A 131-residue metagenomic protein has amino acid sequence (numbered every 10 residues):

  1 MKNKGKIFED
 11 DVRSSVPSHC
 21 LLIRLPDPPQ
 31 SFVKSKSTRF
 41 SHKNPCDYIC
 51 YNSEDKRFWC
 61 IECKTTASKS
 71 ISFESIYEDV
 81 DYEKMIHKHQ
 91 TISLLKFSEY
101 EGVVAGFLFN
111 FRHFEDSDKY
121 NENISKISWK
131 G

Functional and structural regions predicted by a protein language model:
M1-H42, S53-E54: Acidic-basic catalytic patches of nuclease active cores, encompassing PD-(D/E)XK and other metal-cofactor nuclease
P17, N52, L95-E99: N-terminal cationic-hydrophobic initiation segments that often serve targeting/anchoring roles
D27-P28, S53, C63-T66, N110-R112: Histidine- and/or cysteine-centered catalytic micro-motif in compact active-site loops
S31-V33, S68-S72, H113-S117: Short, solvent-exposed loop/turn segments at secondary-structure junctions
S41-P45, E54-C60, H89, Y100-G102: Short connector loops at helix/strand junctions that flank enzyme active sites, especially segments positioning acidic
Y48-C50, R57-K69: Conserved catalytic cores of phosphodiester-cleaving nucleases, focusing on short active-site segments
T66-S93: Mg2+/Mn2+-dependent nuclease catalytic core
I92-G131: Nucleic-acid nuclease catalytic cores
